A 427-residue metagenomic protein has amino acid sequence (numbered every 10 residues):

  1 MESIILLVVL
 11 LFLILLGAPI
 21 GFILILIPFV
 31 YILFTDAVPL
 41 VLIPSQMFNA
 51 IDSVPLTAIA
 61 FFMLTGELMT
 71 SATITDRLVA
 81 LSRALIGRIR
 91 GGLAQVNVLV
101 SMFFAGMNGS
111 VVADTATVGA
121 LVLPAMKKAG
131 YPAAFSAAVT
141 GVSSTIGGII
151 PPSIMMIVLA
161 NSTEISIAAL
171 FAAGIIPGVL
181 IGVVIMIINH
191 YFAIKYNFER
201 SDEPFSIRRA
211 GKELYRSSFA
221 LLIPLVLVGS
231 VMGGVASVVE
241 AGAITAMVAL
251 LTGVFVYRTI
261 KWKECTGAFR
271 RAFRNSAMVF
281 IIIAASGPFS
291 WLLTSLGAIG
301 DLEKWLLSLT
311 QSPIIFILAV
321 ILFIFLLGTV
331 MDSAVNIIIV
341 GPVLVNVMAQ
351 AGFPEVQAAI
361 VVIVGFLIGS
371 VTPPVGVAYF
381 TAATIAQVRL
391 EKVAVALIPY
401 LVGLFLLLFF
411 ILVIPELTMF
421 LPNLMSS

Functional and structural regions predicted by a protein language model:
M1-S427: Alpha-helical transmembrane segments of multi-pass membrane transport proteins
